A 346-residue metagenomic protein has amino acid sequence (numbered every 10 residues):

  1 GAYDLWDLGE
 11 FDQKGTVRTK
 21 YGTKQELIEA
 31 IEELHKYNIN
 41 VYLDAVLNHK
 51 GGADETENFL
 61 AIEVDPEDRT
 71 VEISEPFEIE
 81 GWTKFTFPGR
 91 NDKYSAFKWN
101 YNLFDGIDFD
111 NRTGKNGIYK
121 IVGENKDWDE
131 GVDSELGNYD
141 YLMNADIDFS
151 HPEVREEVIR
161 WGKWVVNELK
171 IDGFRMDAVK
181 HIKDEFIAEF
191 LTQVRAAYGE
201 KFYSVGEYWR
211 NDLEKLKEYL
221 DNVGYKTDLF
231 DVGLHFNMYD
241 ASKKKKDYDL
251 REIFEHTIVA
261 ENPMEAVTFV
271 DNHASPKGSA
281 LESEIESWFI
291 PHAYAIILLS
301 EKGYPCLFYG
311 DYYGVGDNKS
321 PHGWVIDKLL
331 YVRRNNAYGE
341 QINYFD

Functional and structural regions predicted by a protein language model:
G1-Y21, I39: Aromatic-lined carbohydrate-binding/catalytic grooves of carbohydrate-active enzymes
A2, K24-L27, I187: Amphipathic alpha-helical segments in well-structured domains
A2-L8, N48-E130, N222-G224: Aromatic- and acidic-residue-enriched segments that line the glycan-binding/catalytic groove of carbohydrate-active
T16-T23, S150-V154, V179, E286: Residue-level preference for long, well-ordered alpha-helices that form the structural scaffold of enzyme catalytic
T19-A53: Substrate-binding cleft of carbohydrate-active enzyme catalytic domains
I31-H35, I39, H49, N58 (+2 more regions): Active-site-proximal helices and loops of the catalytic beta/alpha 8
V122-K163, E168, V179: Active-site-adjacent "subsite" loops/lids of carbohydrate-active enzymes
